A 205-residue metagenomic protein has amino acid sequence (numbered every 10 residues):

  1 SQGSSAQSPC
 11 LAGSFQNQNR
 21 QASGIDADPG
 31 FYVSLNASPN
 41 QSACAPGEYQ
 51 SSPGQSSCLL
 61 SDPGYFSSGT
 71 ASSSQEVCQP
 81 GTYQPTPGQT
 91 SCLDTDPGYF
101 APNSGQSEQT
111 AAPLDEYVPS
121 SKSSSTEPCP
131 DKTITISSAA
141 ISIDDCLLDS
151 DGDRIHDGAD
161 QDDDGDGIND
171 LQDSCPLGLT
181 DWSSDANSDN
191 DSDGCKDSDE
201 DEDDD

Functional and structural regions predicted by a protein language model:
S1-S4, F15-Q21, Y32-P39, Y49-Q55 (+8 more regions): Extracellular, cysteine-rich, disulfide-stabilized repeat modules with beta-strand cores
S8, D26, Q79, D94-P97 (+3 more regions): Extracellular calcium-associated, cysteine-rich motifs in secreted modular proteins
